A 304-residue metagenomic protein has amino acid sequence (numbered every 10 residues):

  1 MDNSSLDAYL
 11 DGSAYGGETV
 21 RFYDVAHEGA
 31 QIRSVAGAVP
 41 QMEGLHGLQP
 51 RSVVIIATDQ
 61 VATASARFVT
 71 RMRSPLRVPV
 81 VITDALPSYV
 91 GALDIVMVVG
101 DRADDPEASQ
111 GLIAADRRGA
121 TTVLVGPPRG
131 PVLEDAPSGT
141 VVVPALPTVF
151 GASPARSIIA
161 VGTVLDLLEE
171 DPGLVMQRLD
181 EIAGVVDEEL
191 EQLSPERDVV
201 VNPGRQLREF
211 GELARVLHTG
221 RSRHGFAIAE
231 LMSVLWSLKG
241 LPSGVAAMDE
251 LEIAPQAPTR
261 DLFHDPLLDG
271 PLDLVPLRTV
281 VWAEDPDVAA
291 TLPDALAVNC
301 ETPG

Functional and structural regions predicted by a protein language model:
M1-G304: Conserved N-terminal alpha-helical segment that immediately precedes and caps sugar-phosphate-binding
